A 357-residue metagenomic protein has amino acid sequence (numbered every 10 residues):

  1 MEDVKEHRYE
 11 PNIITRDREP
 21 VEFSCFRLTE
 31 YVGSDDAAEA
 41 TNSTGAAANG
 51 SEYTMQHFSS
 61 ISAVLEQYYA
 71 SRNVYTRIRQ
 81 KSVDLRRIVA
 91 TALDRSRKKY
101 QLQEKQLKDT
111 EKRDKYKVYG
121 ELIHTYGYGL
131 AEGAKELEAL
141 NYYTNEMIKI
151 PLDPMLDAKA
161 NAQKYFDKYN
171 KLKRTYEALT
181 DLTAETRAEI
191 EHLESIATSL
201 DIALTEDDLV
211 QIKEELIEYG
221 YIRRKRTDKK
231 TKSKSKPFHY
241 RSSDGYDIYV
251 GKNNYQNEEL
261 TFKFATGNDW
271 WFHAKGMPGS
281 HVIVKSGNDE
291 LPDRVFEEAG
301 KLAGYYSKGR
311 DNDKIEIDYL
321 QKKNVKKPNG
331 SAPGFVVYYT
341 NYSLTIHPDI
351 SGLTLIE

Functional and structural regions predicted by a protein language model:
M1-E357: Extended, highly charged segments
